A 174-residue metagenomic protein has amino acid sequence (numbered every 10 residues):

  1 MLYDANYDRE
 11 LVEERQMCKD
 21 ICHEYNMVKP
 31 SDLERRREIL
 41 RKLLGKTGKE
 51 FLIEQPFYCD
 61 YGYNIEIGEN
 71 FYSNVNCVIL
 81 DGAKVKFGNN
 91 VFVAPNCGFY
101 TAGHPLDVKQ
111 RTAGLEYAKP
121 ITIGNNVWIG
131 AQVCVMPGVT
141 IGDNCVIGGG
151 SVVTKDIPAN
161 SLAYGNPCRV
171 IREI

Functional and structural regions predicted by a protein language model:
M1-E50, C168-I171: Terminal amphipathic alpha-helical/low-complexity segments used for targeting or macromolecular assembly
F57-I67, Y72-T140, N166-I174: Flexible, glycine/small-residue-enriched loop-and-beta-strand segment within the central core of proteins
W128, V146, L162-Y164: Short-chain dehydrogenase/reductase
A131-D156: Beta-rich strand-turn-strand
I157-P167: Acidic, glycine-centered active-site loop in nucleotide-sugar glycosyltransferases
